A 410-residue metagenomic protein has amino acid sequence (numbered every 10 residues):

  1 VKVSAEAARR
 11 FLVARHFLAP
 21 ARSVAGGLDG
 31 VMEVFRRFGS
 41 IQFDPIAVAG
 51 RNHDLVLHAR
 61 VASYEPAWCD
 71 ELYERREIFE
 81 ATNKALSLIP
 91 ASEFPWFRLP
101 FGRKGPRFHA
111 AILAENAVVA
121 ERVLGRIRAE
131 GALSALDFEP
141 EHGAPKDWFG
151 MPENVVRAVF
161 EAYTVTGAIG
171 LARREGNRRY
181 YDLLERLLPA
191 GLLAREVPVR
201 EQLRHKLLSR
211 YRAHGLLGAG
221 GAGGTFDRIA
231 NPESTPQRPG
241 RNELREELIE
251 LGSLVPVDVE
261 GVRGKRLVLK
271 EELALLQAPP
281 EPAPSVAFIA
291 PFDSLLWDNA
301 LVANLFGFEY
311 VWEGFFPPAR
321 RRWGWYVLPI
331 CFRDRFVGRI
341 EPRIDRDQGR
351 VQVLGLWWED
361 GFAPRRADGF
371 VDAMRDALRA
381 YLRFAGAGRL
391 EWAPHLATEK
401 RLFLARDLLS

Functional and structural regions predicted by a protein language model:
V1-S410: Long, charged, low-complexity, helical-prone intrinsically disordered regions
